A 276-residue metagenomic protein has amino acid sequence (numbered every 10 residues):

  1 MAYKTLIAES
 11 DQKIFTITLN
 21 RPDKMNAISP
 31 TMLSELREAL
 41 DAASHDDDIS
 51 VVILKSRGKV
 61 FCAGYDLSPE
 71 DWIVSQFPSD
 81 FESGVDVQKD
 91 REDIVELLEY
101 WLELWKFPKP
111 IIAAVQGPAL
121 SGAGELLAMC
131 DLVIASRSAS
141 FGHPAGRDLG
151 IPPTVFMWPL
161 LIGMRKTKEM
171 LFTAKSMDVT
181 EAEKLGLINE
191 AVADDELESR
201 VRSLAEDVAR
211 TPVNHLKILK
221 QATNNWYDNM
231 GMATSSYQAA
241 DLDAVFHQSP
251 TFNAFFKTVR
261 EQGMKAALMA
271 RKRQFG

Functional and structural regions predicted by a protein language model:
M1-D11, I73, A174-T180, S199 (+1 more regions): C-terminal alpha-helix plus adjacent terminal tail
M1-R57: Conserved CoA-thioester-binding segment of acyl-CoA-metabolizing enzymes
T31-E35, E96, E103, R200 (+2 more regions): Charged catalytic carboxylate motif
S56-E99: Glycine- (often His-adjacent) and acidic-residue-rich active-site loop that binds/positions the CoA thioester
G58-A63, L120-S121, W226: Short, active-site-adjacent cap segments at secondary-structure transitions
L97, V155, M164-T167, L216-L219 (+1 more regions): A general structural signal for well-ordered alpha-helical segments in protein cores
L102-V213: Crotonase-fold acyl-CoA enzyme core
